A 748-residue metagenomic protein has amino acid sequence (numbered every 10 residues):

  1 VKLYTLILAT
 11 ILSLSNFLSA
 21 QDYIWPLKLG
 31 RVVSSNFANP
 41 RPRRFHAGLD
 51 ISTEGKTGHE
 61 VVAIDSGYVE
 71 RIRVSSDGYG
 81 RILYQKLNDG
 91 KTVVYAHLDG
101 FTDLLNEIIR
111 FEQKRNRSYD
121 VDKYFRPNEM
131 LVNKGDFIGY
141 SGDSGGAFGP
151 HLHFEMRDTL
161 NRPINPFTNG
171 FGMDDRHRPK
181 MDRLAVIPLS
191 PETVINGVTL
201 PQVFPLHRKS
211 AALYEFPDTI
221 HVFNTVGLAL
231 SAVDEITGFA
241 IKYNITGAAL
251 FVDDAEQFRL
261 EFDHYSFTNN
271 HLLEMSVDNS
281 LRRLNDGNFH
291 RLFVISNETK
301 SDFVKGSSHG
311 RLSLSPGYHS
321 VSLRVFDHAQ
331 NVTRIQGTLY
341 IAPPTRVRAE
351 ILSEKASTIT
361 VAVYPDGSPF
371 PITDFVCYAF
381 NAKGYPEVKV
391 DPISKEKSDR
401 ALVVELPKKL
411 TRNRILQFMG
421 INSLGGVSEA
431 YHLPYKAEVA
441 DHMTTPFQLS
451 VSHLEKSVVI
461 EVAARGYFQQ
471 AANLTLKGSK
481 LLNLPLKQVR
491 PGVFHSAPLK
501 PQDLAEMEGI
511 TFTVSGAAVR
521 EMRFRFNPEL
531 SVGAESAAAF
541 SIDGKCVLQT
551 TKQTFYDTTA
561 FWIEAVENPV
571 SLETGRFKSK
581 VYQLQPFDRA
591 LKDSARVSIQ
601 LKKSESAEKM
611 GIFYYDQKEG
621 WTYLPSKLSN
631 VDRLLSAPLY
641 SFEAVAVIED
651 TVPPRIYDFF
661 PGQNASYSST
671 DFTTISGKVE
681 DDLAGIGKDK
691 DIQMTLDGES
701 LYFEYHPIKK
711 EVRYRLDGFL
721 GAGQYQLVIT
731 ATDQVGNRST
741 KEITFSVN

Functional and structural regions predicted by a protein language model:
L18-V93, D99-L104, S118-N128, N133-K134 (+3 more regions): Surface-exposed, glycine-biased beta-strand/turn segments
N133, D174, L189-E192, L200-P344 (+7 more regions): Long, low-complexity serine/threonine/glycine- and acidic-rich segments characteristic of extracellular
I164-H221, T338-T360, P434-H453, I648-S668: Short, compositionally biased P/S/T/A/G/V-rich stretches that sit at domain boundaries
L206-L250, E354-A362, V451-E461, R589-V597 (+1 more regions): Contiguous beta-strand segments within globular domains
I220-V222, G238-N244, D366-T373, L410 (+5 more regions): A short beta-turn/strand-edge loop motif at beta-sheet boundaries
R412, L634-P653: C-terminal beta-strand-rich structural cap/linker in extracellular carbohydrate-active enzymes
A471-L476, T550, F587-E643, D689-Q693 (+1 more regions): Proteolytic-maturation and junctional protease-sensitive modules
E529-A538, A565-D616: Proteolytic processing hotspots in large secreted/extracellular or virion-associated proteins and select intracellular
